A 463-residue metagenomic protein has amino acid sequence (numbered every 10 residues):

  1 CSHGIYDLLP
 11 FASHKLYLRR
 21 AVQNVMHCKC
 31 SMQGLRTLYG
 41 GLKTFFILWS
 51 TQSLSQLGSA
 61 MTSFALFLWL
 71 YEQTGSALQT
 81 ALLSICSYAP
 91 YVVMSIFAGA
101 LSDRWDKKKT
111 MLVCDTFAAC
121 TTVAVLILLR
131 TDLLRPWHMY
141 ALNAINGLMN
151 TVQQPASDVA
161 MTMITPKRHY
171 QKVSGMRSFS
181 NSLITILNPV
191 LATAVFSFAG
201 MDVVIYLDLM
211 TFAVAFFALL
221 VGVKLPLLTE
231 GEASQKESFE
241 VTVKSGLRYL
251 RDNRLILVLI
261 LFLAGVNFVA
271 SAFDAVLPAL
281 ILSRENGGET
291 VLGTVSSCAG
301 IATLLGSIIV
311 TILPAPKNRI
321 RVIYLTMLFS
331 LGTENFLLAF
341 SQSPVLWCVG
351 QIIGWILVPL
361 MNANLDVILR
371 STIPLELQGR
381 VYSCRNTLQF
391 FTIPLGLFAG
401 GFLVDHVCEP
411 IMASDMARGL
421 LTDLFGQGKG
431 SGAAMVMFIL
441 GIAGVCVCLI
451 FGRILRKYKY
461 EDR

Functional and structural regions predicted by a protein language model:
M32-L42, P226-I260: Juxtamembrane intracellular "pre-TM" segments in multi-pass secondary transporters
G41-W49, A77, P136, Y140 (+3 more regions): Primarily residues marking transmembrane-helix entry/exit sites
F45, A77, K107, P136 (+7 more regions): Membrane-helix interface/capping residues of multi-pass secondary transporters
F46-L66, S84-S102, D106-T121, H138-S197 (+8 more regions): Substrate-agnostic recognition of the 12-TM MFS/MFS-like secondary transporter fold
T62-A65, G75-A81, E289-S296: Small-residue hotspots at the loop-to-helix junctions and early N-terminal turns of transmembrane alpha-helices
T74, D106, L128-L129, F340-Q342: Helix-breaking motifs and short loop linkers at transmembrane-helix boundaries and internal kinks in secondary membrane
V93, T110, A124, K244 (+3 more regions): C-terminal transmembrane bundle of multi-pass solute transporters/carriers
V159, M163, I205, L209-Q235 (+1 more regions): Helix-loop junctions on the cytosolic side of multi-pass membrane transporters, especially the intracellular loop
